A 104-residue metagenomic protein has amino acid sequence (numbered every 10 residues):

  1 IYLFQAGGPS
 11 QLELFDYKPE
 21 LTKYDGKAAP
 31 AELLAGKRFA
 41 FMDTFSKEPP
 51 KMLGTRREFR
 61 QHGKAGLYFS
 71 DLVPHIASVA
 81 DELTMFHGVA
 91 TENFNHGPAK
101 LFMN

Functional and structural regions predicted by a protein language model:
Y2-N104: Ligand-binding pockets and gating/stacking loops
